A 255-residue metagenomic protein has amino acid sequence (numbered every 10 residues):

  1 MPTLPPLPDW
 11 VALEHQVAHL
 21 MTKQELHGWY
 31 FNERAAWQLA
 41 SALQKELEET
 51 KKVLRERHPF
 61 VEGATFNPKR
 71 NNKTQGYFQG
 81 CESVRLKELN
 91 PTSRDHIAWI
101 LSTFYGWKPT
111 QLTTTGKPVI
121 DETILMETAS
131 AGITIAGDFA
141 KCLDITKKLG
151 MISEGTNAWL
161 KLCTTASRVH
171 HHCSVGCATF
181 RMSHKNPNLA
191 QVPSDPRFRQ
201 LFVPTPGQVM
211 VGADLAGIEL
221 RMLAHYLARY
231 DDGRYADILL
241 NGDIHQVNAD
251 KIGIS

Functional and structural regions predicted by a protein language model:
M1-R197, V203-V209, A216-E219: Conserved "right-hand" nucleotidyltransferase catalytic core of DNA-directed polymerases
N32-E33, D121, D231-R234, D243-I244: Poly-acidic low-complexity segments
E48, G106-T113, L227-N241: Cytochrome P450 catalytic domain signature, combining two hallmark sequence patches
R57, F104, Y226, K251-I252: Alpha-helical structural context
V61, R229-R234, I252-S255: Secondary-structure transition/capping motifs at alpha-helix termini and the adjoining loop/turn into the next element
S93, I133, R229-D232, D243: Short, solvent-exposed helix-helix connector turns and helix-capping sites enriched in acidic/polar residues
R221-L223: Cytochrome P450 core scaffold surrounding the K-helix E-X-X-R motif and the conserved "meander" helix-loop region
L240-S255: Generic long, charged, amphipathic alpha-helical segments
